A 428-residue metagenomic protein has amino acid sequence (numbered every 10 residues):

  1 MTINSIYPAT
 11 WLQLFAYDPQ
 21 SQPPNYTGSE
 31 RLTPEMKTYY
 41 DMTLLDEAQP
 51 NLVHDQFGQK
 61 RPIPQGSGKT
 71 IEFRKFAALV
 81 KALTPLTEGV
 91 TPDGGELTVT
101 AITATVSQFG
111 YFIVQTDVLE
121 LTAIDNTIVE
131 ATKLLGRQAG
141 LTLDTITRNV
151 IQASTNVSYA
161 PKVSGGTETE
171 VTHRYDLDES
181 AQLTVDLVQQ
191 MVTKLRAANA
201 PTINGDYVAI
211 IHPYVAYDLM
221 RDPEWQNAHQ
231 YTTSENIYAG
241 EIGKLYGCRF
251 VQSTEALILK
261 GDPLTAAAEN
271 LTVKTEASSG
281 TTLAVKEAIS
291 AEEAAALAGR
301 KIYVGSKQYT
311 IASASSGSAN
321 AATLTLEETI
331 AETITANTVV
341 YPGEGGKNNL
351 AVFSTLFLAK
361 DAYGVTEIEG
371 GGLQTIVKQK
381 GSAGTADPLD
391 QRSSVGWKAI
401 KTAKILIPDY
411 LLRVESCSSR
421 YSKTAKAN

Functional and structural regions predicted by a protein language model:
T2-T105, L411: N-terminal "assembly arms/tails" that initiate or stabilize quaternary assembly in self-assembling proteins
A16-F57, E170-Q190, A216-S316, A321-N428: Sequence/fold signature of self-assembling virion shell proteins
R61-P62, L195-A200, Y238-G240, G384: A generic local secondary-structure boundary/capping motif
S67, S107-A123, T127, V192-R221: Structured, hydrophobic secondary-structure cores that serve as assembly/anchoring elements
F73, K133, R137, A209 (+2 more regions): Hydrophobic alpha-helical segments involved in membrane association or supramolecular assembly
A77, D117, A399-A403: Beta-strand elements of well-folded, non-transmembrane domains
G95-A123, K360, V365-T366, G370-G371: Short acidic, glycine/tyrosine-flanked loop/strand segments centered on an H-E-D-like triad
L119-A197, Y214, T275-S278: Alpha-helical scaffold segments that mediate packing/assembly in large oligomeric complexes
